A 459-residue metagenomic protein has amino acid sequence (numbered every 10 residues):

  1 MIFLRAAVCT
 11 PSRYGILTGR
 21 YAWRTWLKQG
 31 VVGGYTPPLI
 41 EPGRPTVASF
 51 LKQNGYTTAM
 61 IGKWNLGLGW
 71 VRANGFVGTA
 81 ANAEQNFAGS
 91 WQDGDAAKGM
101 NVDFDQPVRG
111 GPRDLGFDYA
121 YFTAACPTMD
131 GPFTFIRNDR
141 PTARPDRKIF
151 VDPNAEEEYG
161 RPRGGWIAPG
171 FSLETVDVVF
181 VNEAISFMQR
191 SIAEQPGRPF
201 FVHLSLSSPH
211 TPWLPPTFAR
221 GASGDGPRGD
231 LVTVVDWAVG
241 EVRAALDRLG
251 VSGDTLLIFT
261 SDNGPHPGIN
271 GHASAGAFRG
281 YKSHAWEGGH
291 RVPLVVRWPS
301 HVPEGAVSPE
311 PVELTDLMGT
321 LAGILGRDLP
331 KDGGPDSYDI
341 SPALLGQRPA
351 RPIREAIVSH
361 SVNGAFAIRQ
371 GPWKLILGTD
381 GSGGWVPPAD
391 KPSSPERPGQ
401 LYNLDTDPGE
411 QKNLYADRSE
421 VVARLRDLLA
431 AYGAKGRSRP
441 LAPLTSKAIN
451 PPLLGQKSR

Functional and structural regions predicted by a protein language model:
M1-Q400, P408-L428, A434, R439-R459: Formylglycine-dependent sulfatase
